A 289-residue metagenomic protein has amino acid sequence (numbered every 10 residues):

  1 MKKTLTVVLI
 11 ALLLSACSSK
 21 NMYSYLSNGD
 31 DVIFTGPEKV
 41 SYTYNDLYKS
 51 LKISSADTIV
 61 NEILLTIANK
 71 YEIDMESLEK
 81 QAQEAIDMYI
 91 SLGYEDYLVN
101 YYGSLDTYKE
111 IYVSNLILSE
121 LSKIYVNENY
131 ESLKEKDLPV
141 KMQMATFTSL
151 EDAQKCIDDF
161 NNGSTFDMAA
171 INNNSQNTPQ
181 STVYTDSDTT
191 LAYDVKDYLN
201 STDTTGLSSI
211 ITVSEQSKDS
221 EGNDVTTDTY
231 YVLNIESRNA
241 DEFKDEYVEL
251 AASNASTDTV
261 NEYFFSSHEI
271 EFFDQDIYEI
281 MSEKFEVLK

Functional and structural regions predicted by a protein language model:
M1-T4: Positively charged n-region of N-terminal signal peptides that target proteins for export
L13-A16: C-terminal motif of bacterial Sec signal peptides marking the signal peptidase cleavage site
S18-T107: N-terminal targeting/tethering segments
N21-L26, L51-K52, Y102-T148, D152 (+2 more regions): PPIase-associated folding chaperone regions across multiple families
K52, K80, D87, T178-Y184 (+1 more regions): FKBP-type peptidyl-prolyl cis-trans isomerases
M75-S77, M168-I171, S208-I210: Surface-exposed patches in mature extracellular/periplasmic domains of secreted proteins
C156-N200: Peptidyl-prolyl cis-trans isomerase
